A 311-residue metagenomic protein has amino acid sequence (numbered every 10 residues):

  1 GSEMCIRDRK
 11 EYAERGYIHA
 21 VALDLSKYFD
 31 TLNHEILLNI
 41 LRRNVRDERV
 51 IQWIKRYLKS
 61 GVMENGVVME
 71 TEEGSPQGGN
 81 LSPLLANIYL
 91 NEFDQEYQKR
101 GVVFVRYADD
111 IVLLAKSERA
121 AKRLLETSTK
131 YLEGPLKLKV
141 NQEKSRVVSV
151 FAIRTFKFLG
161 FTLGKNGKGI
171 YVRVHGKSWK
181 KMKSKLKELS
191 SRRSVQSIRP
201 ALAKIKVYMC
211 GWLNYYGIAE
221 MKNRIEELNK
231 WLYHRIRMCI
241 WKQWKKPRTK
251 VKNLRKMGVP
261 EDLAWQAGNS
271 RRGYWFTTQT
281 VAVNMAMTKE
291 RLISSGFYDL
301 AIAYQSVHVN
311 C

Functional and structural regions predicted by a protein language model:
G1-C5: Short, small-residue-biased leader/transition segments that mark boundaries at the very start of proteins
R7-T155: Conserved polymerase palm-domain catalytic core
Y28, L41, V45, N80 (+6 more regions): Generic amphipathic alpha-helical segments used as scaffolds and interaction surfaces in large, multi-domain proteins
K59, P135-A203, Y208-C210: A conserved non-catalytic segment of reverse transcriptases and RNA-directed RNA polymerases corresponding to the late
E70-P76, E188-R192, Y215: Short hinge/gating elements
D94, T129, E133, K187 (+3 more regions): Structural signal for well-ordered, non-membrane alpha-helices
A201-P247, V251-R255: Non-catalytic, peripheral interaction segments enriched in hydrophobic/basic residues
R235, W244-C311: Extended C-terminal regions of large enzymes
